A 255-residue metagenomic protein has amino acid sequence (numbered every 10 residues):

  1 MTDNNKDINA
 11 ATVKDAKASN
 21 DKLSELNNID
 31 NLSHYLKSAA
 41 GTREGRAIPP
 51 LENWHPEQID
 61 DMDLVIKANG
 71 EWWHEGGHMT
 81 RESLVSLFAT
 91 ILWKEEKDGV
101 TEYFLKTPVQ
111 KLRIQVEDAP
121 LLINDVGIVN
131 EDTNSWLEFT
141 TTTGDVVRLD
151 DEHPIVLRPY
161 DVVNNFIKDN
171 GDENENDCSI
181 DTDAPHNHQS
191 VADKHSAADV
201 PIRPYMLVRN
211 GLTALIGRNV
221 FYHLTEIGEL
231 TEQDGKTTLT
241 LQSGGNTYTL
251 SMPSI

Functional and structural regions predicted by a protein language model:
T2-I255: Long, non-globular segments of proteins
